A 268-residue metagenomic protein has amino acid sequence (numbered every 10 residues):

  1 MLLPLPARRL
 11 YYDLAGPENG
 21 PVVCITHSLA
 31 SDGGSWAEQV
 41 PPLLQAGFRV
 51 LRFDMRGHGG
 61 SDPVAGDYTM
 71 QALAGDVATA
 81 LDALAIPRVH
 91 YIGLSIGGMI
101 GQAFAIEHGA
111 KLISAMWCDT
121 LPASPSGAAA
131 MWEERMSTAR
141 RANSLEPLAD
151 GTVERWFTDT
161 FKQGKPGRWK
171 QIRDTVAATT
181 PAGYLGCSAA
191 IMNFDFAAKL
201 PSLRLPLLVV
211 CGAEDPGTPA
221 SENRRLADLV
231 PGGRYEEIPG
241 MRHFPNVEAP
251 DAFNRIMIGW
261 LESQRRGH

Functional and structural regions predicted by a protein language model:
M1-C24, Q45-F48, R255-H268: Alpha/beta-hydrolase fold catalytic core
Y11-P63: Conserved HGGG/HGGXW glycine-rich cap/lid loop of the alpha/beta-hydrolase fold
A72-V89: Conserved acidic catalytic loop of the alpha/beta-hydrolase fold
Q102-E107, K111-A142: Flexible "cap/lid" loop of the alpha/beta hydrolase fold
S126-M131, A142-P201: Conserved alpha/beta-hydrolase catalytic His-Asp/Glu region
L203, V209-C211: Short beta-strand/loop motif that positions the catalytic acidic residue of the alpha/beta-hydrolase fold
A213-T218: Acidic catalytic loop of the alpha/beta-hydrolase fold
M241-N254: Catalytic histidine-centered segment of alpha/beta-hydrolase-like enzymes
